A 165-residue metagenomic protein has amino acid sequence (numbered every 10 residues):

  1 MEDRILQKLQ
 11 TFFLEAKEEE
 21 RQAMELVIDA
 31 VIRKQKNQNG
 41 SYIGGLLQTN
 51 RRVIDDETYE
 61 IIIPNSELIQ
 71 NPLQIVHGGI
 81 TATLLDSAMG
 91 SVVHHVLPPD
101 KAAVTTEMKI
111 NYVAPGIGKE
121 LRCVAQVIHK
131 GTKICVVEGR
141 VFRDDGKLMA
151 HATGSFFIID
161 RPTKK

Functional and structural regions predicted by a protein language model:
M1-R122, I128-K165: Terminal targeting signals and extreme-terminal segments of soluble enzymes
